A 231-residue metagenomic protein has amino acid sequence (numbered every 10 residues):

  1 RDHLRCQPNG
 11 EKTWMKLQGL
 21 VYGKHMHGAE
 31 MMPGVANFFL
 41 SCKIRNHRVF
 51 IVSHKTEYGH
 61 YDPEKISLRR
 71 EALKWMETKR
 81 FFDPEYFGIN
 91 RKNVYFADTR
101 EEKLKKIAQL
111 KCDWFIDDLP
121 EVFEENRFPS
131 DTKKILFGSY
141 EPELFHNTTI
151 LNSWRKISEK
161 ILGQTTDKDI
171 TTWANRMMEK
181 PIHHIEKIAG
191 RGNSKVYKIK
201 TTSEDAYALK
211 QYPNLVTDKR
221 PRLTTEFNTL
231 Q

Functional and structural regions predicted by a protein language model:
R1-C6, T13-K16, D83-N93, K180-I185: Short, surface-exposed acidic
D2-L40: Metal-dependent phosphoesterase signature
M26, V35-M76, A97: Substrate-recognition element of Asp-dependent hydrolases with the DxDx(T/V) motif
T56, P120, E141, S203 (+1 more regions): Short, glycine/serine-rich, charged loops/turns that create anion-binding and catalytic segments at active sites
P63-D169: C-terminal cap/substrate-recognition subdomain and adjoining C-terminal extension of metal-dependent phosphatase-like
G163-E186: Juxta-kinase regulatory segment immediately upstream of eukaryotic protein kinase catalytic domains
M178-T201: ATP-binding glycine-rich phosphate-binding loop
Y207-Q231: A conserved alpha-helical element in kinase catalytic cores
